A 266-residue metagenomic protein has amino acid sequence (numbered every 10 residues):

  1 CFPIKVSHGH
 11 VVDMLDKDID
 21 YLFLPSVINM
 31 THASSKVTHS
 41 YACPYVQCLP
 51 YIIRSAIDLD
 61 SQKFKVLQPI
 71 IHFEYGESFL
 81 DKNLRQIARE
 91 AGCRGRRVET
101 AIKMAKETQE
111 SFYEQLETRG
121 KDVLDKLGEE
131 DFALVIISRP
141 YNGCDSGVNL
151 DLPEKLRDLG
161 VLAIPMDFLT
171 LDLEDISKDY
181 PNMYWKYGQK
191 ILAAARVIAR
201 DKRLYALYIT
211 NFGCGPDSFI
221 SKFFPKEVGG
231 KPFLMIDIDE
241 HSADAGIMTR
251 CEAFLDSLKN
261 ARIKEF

Functional and structural regions predicted by a protein language model:
C1-F266: An N-terminal assembly and electron-transfer interface module characteristic of large anaerobic redox and radical
